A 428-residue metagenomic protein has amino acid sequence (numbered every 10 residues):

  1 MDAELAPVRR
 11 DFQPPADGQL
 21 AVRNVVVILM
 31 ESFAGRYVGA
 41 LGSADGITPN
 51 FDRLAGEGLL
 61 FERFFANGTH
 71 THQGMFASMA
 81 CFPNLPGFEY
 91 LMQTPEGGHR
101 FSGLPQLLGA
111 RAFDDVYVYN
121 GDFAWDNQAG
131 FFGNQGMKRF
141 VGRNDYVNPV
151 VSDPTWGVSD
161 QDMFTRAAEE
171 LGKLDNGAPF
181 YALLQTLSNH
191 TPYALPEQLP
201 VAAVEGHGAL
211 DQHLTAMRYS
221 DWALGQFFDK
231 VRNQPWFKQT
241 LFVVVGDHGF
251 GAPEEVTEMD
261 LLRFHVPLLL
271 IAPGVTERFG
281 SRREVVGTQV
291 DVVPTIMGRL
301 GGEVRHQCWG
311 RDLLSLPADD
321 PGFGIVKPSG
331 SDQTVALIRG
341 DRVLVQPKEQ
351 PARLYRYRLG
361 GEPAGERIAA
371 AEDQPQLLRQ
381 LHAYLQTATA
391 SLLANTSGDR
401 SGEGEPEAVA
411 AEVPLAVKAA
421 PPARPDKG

Functional and structural regions predicted by a protein language model:
D2-G428: Solvent-exposed soluble domains appended to multi-pass membrane proteins
